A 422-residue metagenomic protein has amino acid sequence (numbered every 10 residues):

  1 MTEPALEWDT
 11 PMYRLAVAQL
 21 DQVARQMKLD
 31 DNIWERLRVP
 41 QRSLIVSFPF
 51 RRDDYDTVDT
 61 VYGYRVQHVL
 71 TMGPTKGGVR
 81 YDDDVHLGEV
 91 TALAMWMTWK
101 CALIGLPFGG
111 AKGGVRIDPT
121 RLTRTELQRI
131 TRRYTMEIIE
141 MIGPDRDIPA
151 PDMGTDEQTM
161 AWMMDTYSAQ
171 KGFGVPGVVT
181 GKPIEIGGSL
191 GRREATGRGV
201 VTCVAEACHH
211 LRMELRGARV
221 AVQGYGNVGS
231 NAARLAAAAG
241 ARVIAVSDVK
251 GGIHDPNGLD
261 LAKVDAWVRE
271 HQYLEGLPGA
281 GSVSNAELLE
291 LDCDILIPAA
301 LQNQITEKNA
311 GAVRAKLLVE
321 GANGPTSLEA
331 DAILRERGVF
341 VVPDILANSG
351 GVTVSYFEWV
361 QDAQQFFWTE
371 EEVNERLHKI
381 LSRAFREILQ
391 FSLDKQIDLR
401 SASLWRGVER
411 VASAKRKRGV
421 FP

Functional and structural regions predicted by a protein language model:
E3-P11, A207-C208, A312-P422: Adenosine-phosphate binding glycine-rich loop
P4-S47: Short, Gly/Pro- and small/polar-rich lid/capping loops
D30-R36, G105, I142-P151, F173-G177 (+3 more regions): Flexible, glycine/charged-enriched surface loops at secondary-structure junctions
V46-P119: Glycine-rich, N-terminal phosphate-binding loop and its surrounding beta-alpha-beta segment
D82, A102-R216: Glycine/serine-rich phosphate-binding loop and adjoining beta1-alpha1 elements at the start of nucleotide-handling
G188-E290: Glycine-rich phosphate/diphosphate-binding loop of Rossmann-like nucleotide-binding domains
G251-V341: Rossmann-like adenosine-cofactor binding region
